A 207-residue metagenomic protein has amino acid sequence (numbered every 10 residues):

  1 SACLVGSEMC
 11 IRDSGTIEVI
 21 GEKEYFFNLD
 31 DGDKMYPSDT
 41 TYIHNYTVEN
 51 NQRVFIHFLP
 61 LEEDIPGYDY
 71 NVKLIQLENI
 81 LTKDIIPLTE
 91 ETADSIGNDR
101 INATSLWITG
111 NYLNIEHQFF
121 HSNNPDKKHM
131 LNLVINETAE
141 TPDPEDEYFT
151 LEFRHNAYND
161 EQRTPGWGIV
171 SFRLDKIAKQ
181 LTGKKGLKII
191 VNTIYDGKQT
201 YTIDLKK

Functional and structural regions predicted by a protein language model:
C3-I11: Short, small-residue-biased leader/transition segments that mark boundaries at the very start of proteins
D13-K207: First exposed extracellular module after export/assembly in secreted or surface-exposed proteins
